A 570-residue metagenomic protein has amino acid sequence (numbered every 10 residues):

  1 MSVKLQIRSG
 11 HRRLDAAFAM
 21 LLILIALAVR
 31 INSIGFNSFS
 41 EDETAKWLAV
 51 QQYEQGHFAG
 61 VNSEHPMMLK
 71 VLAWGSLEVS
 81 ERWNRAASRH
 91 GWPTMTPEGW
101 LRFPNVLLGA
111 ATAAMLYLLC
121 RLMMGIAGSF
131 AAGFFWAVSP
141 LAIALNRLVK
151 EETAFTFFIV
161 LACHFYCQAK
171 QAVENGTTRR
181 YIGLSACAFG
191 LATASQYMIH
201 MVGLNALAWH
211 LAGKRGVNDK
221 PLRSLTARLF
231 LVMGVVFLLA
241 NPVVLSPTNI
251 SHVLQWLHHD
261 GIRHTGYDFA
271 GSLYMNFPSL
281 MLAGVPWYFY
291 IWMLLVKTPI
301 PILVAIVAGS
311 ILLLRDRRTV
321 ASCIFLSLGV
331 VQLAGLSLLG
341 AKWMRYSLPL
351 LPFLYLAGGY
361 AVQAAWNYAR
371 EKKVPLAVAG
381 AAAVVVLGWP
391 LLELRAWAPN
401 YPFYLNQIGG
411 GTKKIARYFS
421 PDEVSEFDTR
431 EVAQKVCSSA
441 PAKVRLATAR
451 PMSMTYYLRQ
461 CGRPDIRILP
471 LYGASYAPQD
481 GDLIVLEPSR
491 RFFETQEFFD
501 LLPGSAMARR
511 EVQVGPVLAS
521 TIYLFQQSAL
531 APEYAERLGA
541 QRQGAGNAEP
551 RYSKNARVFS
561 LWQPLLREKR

Functional and structural regions predicted by a protein language model:
R12-L14, L122, A127, G176-T177 (+3 more regions): Membrane-interface helix-loop-helix junctions at transmembrane boundaries of multi-pass membrane enzymes, predominantly
F18, L22, R85-W92, L116-V138 (+5 more regions): Transmembrane-helix signature of polytopic, membrane-embedded enzymes that assemble or transfer cell-envelope glycans
I23-A26, A132-A137, A144, H164 (+2 more regions): Short helix- or helix-capping micro-motifs that position conserved polar/aromatic residues at function-defining sites
I31-F36, L245-S251, Q255-H259, R263 (+1 more regions): Catalytic lumenal/periplasmic loop and adjoining terminal transmembrane helix of membrane glycan-assembly enzymes
S40-E41, H65, L141-A154: Short acidic/glycine- and proline-prone juxtamembrane loop motifs at membrane-interface regions of multi-pass membrane
Q51, H65, V71, L191 (+6 more regions): Transmembrane-lumen/periplasm boundary regions of multi-pass, lipid-linked membrane glycan transferases
G99, F103-M123, L161, F165: Transmembrane-helix motifs of polytopic, lipid-linked glycan transferases
R121-M123, A127, A162-L184, A192 (+1 more regions): Membrane-interface transmembrane helices that cradle and orient dolichyl/undecaprenyl
